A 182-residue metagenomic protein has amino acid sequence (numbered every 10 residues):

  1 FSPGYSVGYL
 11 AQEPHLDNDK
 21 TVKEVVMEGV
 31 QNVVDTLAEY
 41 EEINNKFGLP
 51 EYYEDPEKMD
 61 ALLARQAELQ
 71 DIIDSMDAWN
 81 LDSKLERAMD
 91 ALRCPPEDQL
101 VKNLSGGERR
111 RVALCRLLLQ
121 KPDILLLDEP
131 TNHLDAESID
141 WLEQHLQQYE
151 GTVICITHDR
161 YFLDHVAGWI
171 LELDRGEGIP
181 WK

Functional and structural regions predicted by a protein language model:
F1-K182: ABC ATP-binding cassette signature C-motif
